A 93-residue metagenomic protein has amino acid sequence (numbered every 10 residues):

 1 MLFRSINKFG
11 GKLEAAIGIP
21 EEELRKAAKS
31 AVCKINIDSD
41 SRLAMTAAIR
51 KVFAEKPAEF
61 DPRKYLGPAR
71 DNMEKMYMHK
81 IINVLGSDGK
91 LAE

Functional and structural regions predicted by a protein language model:
M1-L2: Short, small-residue-biased leader/transition segments that mark boundaries at the very start of proteins
S5-I6, A27: A structural signal for short hydrophobic/aromatic patches embedded in well-ordered alpha helices
N7-G18, G67: Active-site mouth loops of central-metabolism enzymes
I19-E93: C-terminal alpha-helical cap/extension of soluble enzyme domains
